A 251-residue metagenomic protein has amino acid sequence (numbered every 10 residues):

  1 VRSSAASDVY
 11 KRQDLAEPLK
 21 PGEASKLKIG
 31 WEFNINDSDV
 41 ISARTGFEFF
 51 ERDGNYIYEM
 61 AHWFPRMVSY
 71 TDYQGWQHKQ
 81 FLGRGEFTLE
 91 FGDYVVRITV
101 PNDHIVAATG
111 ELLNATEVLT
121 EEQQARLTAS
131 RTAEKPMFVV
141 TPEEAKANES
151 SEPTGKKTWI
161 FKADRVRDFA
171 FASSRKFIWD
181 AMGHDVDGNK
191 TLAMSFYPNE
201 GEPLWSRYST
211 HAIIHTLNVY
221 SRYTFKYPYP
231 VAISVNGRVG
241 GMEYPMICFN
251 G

Functional and structural regions predicted by a protein language model:
V1-A6, Y10: Single conserved hydrophobic/aromatic residue that forms the stacking wall/gate of nucleotide- or nucleobase-binding
S3, A16-P18: Hydrophobic loop/turn residues within beta-sheet-rich immunoglobulin-like superfamily modules
K11-Q13, S25: Short strand-edge motifs at loop-to-beta-strand transitions and within beta-strands of extracellular beta-rich domains
P18-A108: Surface-exposed, acidic/Ser/Thr-rich flexible loop segments
M67-W76, L82-G251: Hydrophobic helix-coil surface modules that form long, contiguous segments used for peptide/substrate interaction
